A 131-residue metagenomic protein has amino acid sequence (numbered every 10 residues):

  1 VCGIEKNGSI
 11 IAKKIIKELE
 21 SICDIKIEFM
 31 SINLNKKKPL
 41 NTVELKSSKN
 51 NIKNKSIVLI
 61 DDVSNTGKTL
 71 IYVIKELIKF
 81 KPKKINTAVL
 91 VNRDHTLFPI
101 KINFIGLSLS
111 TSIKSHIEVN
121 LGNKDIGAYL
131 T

Functional and structural regions predicted by a protein language model:
V1-E5: Short glycine-rich phosphate-binding loop at a beta-alpha junction
K6-N7, K124: Short glycine-rich anion-binding loops that position phosphate/pyrophosphate groups of nucleotides and phosphorylated
N7-G8, K37, N65: Glycine-/small-residue-rich active-site loops that bind phosphorylated ligands and cofactors
G8, K46-S47, L59-I60: Structured catalytic core of nucleotide-sugar glycosyltransferases
K13, K17-S56, K68-I71: Short, glycine/charge-rich flexible loops or terminal/linker lids adjacent to PRPP-binding catalytic cores
L34-N35, V63, L90-N92: Beta-hairpin (beta-strand-turn-beta-strand) motif
K55-K84: Internal catalytic or translocation cores that form aromatic/hydrophobic pockets or channels for amphipathic metabolites
K75-T131: PRPP-dependent phosphoribosyltransferase catalytic core
